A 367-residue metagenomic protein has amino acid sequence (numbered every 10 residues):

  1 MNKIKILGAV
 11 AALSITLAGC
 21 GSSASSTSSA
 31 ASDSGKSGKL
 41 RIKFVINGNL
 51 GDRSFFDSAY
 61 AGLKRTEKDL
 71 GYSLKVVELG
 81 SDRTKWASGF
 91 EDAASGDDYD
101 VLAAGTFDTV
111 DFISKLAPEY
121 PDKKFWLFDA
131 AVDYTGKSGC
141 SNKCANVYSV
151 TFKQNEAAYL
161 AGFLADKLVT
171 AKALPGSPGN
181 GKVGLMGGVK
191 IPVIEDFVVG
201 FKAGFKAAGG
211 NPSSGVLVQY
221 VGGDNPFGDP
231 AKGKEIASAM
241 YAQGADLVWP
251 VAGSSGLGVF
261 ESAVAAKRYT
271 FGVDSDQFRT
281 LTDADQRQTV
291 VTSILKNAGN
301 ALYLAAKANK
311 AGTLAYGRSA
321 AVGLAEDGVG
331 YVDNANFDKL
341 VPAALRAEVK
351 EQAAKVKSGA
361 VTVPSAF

Functional and structural regions predicted by a protein language model:
M1-G8: Bacterial N-terminal signal peptides that target proteins for export
C20-A31: Bacterial lipoprotein signal-peptidase II cleavage site
A30-F367: A residue-level marker of the well-folded mature domains of exported/periplasmic proteins
